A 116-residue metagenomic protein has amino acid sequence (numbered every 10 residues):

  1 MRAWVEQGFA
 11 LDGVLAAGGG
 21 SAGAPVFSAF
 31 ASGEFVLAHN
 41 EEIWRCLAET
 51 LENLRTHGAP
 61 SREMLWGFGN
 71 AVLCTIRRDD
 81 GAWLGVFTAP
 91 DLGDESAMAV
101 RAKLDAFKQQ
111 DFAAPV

Functional and structural regions predicted by a protein language model:
M1-V116: Non-catalytic interaction/Regulatory regions outside core domains
